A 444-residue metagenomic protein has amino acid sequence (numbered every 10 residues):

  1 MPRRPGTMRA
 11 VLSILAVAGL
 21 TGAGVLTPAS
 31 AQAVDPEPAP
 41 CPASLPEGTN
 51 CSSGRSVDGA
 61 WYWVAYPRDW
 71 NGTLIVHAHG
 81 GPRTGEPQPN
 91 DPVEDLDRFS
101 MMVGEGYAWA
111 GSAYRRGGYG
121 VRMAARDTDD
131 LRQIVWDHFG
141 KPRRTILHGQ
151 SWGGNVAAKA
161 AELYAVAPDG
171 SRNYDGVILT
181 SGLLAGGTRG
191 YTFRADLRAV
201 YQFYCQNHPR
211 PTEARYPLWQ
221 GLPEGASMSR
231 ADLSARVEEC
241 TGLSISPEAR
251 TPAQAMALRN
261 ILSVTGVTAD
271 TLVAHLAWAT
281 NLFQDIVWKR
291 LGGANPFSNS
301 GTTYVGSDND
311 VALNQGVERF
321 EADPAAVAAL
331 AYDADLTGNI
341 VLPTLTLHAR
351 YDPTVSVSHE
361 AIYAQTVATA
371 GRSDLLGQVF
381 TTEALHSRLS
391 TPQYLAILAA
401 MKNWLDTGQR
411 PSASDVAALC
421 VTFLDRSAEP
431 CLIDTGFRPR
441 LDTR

Functional and structural regions predicted by a protein language model:
M1-A33: Secretory targeting and sorting signals
V34-N71, A312-E321: N-terminal cap/lid segment of alpha/beta-hydrolase-fold proteins
D35, P46, C240, S244-T280 (+2 more regions): Alpha/beta-hydrolase-fold serine-hydrolase catalytic core, especially in secreted/extracellular enzymes
D35-P42, L183-A334: Accessory cap/linker subdomain of secreted extracellular hydrolases
D69-W70, L131-S151: Gly/Ser-rich "nucleophile elbow"/oxyanion-hole loop immediately N-terminal to the catalytic nucleophile in hydrolases
G72-R83: Short beta-strand element of the alpha/beta-hydrolase
R144-Q206: Primarily recognizes the serine-hydrolase "nucleophile elbow" in alpha/beta-hydrolase and SGNH/GDSL folds
I340, L345-H348, D352: Short beta-strand/loop motif that positions the catalytic acidic residue of the alpha/beta-hydrolase fold
